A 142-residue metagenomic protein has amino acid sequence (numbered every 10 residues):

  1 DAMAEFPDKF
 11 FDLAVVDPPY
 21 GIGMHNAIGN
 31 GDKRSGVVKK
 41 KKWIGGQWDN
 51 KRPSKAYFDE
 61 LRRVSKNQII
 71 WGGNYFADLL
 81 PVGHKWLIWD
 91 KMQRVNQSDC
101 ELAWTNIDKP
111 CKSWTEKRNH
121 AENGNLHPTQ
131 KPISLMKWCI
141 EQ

Functional and structural regions predicted by a protein language model:
D1: Conserved acidic residues
A4-V16, Y20-Q142: Class I S-adenosyl-L-methionine
